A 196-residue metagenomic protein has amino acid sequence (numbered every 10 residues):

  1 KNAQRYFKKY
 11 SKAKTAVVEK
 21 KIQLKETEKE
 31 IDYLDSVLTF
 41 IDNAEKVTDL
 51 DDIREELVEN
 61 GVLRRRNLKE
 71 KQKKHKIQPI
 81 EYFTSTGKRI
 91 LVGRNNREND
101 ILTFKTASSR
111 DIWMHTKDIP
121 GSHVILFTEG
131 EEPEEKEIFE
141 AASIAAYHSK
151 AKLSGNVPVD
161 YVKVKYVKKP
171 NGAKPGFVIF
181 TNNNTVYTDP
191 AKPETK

Functional and structural regions predicted by a protein language model:
K1-K196: Extended, highly charged segments
